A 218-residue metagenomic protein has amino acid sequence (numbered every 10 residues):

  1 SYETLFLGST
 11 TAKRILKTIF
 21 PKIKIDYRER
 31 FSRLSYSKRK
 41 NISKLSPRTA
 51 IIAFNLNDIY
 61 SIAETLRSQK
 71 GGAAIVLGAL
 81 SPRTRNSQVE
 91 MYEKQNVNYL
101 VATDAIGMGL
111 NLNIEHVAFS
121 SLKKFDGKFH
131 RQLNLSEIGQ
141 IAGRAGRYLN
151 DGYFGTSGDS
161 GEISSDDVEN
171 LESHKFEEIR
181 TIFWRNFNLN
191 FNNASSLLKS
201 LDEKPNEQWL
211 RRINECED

Functional and structural regions predicted by a protein language model:
S1-S32: Post-DEXD/H (motif II) to motif III coupling segment of the RecA-like Helicase ATP-binding lobe
Y2-R14, E93-Q95, Y99, L112-T181: Conserved segment of the helicase C-terminal RecA-like domain
E3-G8, S43-Q69, A73-L77, K199-E217: Conserved strand-helix element at the start of the C-terminal RecA-like helicase core
R30, F54-N57, A74-S87, T103-M108: Conserved helicase motor
I42, S87-T103: Phosphate-interacting basic helix/loop segments used at nucleotide- and nucleic-acid interfaces
P47-T49, S121-K128, S195-L198: Short hinge/gating elements
A50, A74-P82, K124-Q132: Flexible beta-alpha connector loops of hexameric P-loop NTPases
L171-D218: Long, largely alpha-helical accessory region at the distal end of helicase-like NTP-driven motors
